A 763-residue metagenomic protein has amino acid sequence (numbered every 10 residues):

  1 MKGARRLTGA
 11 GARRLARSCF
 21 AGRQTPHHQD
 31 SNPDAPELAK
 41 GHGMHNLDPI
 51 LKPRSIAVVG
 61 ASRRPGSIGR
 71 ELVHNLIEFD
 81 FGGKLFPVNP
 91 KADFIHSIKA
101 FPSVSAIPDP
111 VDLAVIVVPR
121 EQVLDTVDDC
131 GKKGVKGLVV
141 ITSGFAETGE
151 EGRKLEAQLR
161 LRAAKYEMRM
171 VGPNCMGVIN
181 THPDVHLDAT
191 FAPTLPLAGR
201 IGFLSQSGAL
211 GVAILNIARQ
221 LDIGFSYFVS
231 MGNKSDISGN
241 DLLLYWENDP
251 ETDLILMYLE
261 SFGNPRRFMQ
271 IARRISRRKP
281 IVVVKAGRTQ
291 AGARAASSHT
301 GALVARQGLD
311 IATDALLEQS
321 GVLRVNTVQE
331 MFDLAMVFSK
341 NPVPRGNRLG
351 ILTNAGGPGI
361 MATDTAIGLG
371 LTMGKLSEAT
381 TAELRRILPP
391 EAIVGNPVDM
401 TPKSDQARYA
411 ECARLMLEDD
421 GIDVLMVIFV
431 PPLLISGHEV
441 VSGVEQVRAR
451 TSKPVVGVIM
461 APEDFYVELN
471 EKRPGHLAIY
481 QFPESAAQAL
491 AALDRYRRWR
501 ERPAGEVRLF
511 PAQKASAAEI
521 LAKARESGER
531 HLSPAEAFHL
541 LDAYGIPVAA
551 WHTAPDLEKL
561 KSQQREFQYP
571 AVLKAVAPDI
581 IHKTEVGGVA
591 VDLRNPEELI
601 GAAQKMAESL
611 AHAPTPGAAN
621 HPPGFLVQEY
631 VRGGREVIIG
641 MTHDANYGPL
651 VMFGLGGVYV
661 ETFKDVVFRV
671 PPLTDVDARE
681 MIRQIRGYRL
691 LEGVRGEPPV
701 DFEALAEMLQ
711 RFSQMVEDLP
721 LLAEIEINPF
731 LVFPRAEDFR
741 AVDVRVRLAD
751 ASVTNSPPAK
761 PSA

Functional and structural regions predicted by a protein language model:
M1, P33: Nucleic acid-machinery interaction/catalytic patches
G3, G9-G11, G22, G41-G43: Residue-identity detector for glycine
R5-R6, R13-A16, P36: Intrinsically disordered, low-complexity segments enriched in serine/proline and basic residues
P26-S31: Short, charge-rich patches within N-terminal targeting peptides
D34-A763: Catalytic-core regions of core metabolic enzymes, especially those transforming organic acids/acyl-group intermediates
